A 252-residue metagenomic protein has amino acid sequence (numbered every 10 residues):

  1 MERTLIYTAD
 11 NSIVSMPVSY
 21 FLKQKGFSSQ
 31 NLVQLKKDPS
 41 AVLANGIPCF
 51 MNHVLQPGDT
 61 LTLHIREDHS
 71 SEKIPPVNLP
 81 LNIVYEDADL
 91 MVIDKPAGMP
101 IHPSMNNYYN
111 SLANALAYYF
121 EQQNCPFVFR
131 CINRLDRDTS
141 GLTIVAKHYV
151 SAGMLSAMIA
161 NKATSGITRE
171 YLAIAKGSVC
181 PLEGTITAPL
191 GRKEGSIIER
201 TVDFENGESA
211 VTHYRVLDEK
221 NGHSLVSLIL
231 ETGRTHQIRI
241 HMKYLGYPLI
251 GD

Functional and structural regions predicted by a protein language model:
M1-D252: RNA pseudouridine synthases
